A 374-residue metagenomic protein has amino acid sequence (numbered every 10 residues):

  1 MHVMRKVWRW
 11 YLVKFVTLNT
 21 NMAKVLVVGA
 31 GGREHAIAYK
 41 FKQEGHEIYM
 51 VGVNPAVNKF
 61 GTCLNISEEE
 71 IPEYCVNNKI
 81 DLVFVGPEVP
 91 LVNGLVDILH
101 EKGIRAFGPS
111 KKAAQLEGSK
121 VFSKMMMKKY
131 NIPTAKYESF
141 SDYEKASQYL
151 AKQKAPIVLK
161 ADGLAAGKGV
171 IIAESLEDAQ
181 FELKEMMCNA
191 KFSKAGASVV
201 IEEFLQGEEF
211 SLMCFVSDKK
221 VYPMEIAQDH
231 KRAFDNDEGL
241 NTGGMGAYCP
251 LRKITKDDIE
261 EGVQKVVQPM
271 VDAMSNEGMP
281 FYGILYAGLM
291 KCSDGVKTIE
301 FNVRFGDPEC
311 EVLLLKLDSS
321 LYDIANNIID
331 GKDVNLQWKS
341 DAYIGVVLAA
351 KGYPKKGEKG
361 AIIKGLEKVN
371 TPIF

Functional and structural regions predicted by a protein language model:
W8-W10: Tryptophan (W) side chains
N19-K111: ATP-binding N-terminal substructure of ATP-dependent carboxylate-amine bond-forming enzymes
L26-V27, G118-S198, Q228, R252-Q268: Active-site nucleotide/adenylate-binding loops and adjacent lid/helix of ATP-dependent enzymes
H100-S110, L116-E117, S123-Y130: Glycine/small-residue-rich loop that forms an oxyanion/phosphate-binding "nest" at active or ligand-binding sites
A173-G295, I299-P308: Internal nucleotide-binding/catalytic subdomain
G262-L285, N302-E367: Active-site "cap" helix and flanking loop/linker of ATP-utilizing ligase/carboxylase catalytic domains
